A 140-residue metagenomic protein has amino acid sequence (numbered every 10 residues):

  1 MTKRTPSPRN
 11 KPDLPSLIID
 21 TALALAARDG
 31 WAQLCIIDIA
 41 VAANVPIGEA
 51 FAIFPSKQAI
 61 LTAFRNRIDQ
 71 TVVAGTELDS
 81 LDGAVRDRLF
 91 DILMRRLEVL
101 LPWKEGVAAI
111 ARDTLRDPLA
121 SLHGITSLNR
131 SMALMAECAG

Functional and structural regions predicted by a protein language model:
M1-D13: N-terminal intrinsically disordered/low-complexity leader segments
L17, L25-A63: Helix-turn-helix
T21-L25, V99: Short amphipathic alpha-helical elements of helix-turn-helix/winged-helix folds
C35, A108-A111: Short, hydrophobic secondary-structure boundary micro-motifs
A63, E77-A109, R116, A120 (+1 more regions): Hydrophobic alpha-helical connector segments
R65-V72: Short, basic, alpha-helical segments at the C-terminal edge of helix-turn-helix-like DNA-binding modules
L128-G140: Hydrophobic alpha-helical bundle segments that form small-molecule/ligand-binding pockets
